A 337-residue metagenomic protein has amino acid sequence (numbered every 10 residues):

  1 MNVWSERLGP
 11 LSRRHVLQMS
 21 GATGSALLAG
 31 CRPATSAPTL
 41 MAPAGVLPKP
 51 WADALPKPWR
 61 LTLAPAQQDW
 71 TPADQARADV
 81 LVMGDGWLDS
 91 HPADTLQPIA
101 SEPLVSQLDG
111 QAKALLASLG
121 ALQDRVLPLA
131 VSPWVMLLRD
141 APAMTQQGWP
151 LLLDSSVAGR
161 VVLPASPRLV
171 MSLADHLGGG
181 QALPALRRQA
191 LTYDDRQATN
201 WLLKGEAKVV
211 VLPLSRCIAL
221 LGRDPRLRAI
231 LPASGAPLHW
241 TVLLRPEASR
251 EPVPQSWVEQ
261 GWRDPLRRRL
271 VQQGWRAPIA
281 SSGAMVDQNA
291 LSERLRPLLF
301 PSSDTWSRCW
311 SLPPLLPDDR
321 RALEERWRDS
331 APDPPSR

Functional and structural regions predicted by a protein language model:
N2-G24: N-terminal secretory signal peptides and thylakoid transit peptides that target proteins across membranes
A34-G148, L153-D154: N-terminal segment of the mature folded domain
T39-A42, P150-S172: Short loop->beta-strand "edge-of-pocket" segments that line small-molecule binding or catalytic clefts across diverse
D85-D89, V162-G235: Ligand-binding pocket segment of bilobal, Venus flytrap-like solute-binding proteins
V135-P142, L238-P254, R269-L270: A bilobed periplasmic-binding-protein/Venus flytrap-type ligand-binding module shared by bacterial periplasmic
P246-S311: Mature extracytoplasmic/periplasmic domains
D304-R337: Conserved C-terminal helix/tail region of periplasmic/extracytoplasmic solute-binding proteins
